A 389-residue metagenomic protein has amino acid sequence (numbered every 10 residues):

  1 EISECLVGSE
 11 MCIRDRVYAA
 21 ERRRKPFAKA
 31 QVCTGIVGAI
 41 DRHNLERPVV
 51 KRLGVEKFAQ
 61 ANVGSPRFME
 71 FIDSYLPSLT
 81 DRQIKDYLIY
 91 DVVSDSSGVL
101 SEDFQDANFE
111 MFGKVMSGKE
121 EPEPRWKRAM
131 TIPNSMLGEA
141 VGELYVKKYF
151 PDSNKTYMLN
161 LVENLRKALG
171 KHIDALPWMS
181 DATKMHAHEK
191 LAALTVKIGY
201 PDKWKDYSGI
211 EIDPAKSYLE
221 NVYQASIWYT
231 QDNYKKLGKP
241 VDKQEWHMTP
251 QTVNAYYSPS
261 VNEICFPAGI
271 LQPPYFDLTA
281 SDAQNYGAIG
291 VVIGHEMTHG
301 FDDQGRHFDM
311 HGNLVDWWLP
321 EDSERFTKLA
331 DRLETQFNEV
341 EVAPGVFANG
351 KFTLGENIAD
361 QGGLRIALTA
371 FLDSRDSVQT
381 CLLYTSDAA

Functional and structural regions predicted by a protein language model:
E1-I2, L6-R16, Y384-A389: Conserved small/polar residues in nucleotide/adenosyl-binding loops
S9, R14-N160, N164: Noncatalytic, helix-rich "gating/capping" subdomain that lines the substrate-entry/channel surface of large enzyme
R24, L159-G290, H299-S386: Zinc-dependent metallohydrolase catalytic domains
